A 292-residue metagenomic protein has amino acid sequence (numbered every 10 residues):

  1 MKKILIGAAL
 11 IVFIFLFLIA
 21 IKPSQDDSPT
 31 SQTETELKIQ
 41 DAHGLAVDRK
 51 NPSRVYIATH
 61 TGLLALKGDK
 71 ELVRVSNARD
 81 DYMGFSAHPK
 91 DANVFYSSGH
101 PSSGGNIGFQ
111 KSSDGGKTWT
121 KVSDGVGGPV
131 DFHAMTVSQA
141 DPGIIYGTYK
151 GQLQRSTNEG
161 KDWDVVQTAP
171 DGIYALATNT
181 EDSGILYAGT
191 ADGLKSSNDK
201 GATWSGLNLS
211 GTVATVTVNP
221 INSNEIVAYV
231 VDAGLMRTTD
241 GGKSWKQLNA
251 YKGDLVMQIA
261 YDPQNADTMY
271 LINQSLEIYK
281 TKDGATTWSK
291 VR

Functional and structural regions predicted by a protein language model:
E34-L64, M83-G84: Beta-strand-rich domains and repeat architectures in extracellular enzymes and scaffolds, especially beta-propellers
R49-P52, P89-A92, Q139-P142, T180-D182 (+2 more regions): Residue-level detector of Asp-centered blade-edge/turn motifs that repeat once per structural unit in beta-propeller
T61-Y82, N106-D124, Q154-V166, K195-N208 (+2 more regions): Asp-box/BNR beta-propeller loop motif
A78-M83, V126-V130, A169-Y174, S210-T215 (+2 more regions): Short coil/turn segments at the loop-to-beta-strand junctions that recur within blades of beta-propeller repeat folds
P101-N106, G147-T148, V230: Short, solvent-exposed loop/turn segments at conserved positions within beta-propeller repeat blades
